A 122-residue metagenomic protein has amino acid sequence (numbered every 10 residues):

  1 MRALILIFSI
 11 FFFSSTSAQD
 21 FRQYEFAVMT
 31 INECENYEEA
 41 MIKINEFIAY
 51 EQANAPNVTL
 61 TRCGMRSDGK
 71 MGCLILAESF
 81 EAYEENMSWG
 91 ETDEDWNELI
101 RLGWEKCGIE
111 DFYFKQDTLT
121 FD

Functional and structural regions predicted by a protein language model:
A3-S15: Sec-dependent N-terminal signal peptides
A18-D20: Boundary of Sec targeting at the N-terminus
F26-N32, G72-L76: Solvent-exposed beta-strand motifs enriched in subsets of small alpha/beta binding domains, especially certain
I31-K43: Short, surface-exposed ligand-recognition loops at beta-strand->loop->(often short) alpha-helix junctions that present
E46-T61, L76-F114: An amphipathic, aromatic/His-enriched active-site/gating alpha helix that lines ligand/cofactor pockets
T61-C73: Surface-exposed aromatic
F121-D122: Short, solvent-exposed mixed-charge patches
